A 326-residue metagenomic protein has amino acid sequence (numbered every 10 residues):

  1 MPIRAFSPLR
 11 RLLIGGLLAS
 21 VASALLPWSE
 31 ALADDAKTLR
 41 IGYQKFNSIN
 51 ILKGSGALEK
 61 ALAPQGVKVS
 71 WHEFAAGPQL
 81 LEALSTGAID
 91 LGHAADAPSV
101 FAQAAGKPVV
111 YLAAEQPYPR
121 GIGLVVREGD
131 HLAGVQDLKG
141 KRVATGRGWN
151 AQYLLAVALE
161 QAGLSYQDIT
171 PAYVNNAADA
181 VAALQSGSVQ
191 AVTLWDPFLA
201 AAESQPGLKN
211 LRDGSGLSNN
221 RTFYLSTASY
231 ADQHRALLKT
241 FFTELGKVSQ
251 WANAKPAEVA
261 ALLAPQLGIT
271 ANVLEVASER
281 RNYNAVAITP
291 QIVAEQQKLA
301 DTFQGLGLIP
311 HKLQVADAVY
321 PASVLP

Functional and structural regions predicted by a protein language model:
P8-L17: N-terminal export leaders
A19-S20, A31: Cleavable N-terminal signal peptides
L26-A33: Sec/Tat signal peptide C-region and signal peptidase I cleavage site
D34-L164, P171-V174, Q190-D196, G216-S218: Short, glycine-/small- and polar/acidic-enriched structural segments that line small-molecule recognition paths
I49, Y118-L124, L208-K209, N220-Y224 (+2 more regions): Small-molecule pocket liners
A97, P171-P265: Pocket-lining segment of extracytoplasmic ligand-binding domains
D232-L308: Secondary-structure end/capping motifs
D301-P326: Conserved C-terminal helix/tail region of periplasmic/extracytoplasmic solute-binding proteins
